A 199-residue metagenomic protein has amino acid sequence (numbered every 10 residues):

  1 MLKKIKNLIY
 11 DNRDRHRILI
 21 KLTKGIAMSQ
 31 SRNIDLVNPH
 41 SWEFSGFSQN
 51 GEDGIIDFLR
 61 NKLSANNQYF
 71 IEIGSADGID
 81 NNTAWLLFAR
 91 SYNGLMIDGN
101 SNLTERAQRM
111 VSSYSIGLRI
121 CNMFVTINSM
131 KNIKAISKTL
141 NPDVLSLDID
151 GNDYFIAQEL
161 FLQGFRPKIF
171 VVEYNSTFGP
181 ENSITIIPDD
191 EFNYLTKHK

Functional and structural regions predicted by a protein language model:
M1, L8-N12, S115, N141 (+1 more regions): Short, flexible coil/linker elements and helix-boundary hinge sites characteristic of intrinsically disordered
M1-E43: Membrane-proximal basic amphipathic "stem/tether" segments
L2-D11, D35-V37, D53-F58, D150-L160: Short charge-dense sequence patches
K3-K6, K21-K24, K62, K131-K134 (+3 more regions): Context-gated lysine
L19-A27, I71-A76, N122, F170-Y174: Short, functional N-terminal and low-complexity linear motifs
M28, F47, G74, E181-N182: N-terminal, active-site-proximal structural segment of metallo-dependent hydrolase catalytic domains
H40-I136, L140-P142, L147, S176: SAM cofactor-binding core of SAM-dependent methyltransferases, primarily the Rossmann-like beta-alpha-beta module
E72, W85, Y92-N93, L140-L145 (+1 more regions): Conserved acidic-Pro-Pro-aromatic motif
